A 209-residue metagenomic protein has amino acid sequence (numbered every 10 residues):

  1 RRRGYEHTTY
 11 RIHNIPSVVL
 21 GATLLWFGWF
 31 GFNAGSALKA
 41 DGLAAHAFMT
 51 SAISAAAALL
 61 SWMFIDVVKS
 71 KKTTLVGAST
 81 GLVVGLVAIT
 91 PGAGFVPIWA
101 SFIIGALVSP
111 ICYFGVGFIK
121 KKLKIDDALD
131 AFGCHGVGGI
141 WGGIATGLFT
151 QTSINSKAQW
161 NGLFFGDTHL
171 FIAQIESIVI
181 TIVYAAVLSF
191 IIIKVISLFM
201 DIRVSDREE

Functional and structural regions predicted by a protein language model:
R1-E209: Glycine- and aromatic-enriched membrane alpha-helices
